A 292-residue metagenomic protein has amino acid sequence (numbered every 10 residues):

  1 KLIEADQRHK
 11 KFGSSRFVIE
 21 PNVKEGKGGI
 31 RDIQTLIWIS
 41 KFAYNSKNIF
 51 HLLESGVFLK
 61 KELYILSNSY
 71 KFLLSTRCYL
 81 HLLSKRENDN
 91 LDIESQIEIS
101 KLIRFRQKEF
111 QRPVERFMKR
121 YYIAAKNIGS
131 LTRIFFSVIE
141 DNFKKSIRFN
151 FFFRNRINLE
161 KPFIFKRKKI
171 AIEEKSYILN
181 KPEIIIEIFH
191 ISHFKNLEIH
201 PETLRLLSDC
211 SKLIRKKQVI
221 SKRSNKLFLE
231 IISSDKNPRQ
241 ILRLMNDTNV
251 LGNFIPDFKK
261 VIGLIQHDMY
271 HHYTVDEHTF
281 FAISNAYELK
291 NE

Functional and structural regions predicted by a protein language model:
K1-H271: Non-catalytic interface/linker regions that flank or bridge core catalytic/transmembrane domains
D268, Y273-E277, Y287: Large, well-folded core regions of big proteins
E288-E292: Conserved helix-loop functional segments at active or binding sites
